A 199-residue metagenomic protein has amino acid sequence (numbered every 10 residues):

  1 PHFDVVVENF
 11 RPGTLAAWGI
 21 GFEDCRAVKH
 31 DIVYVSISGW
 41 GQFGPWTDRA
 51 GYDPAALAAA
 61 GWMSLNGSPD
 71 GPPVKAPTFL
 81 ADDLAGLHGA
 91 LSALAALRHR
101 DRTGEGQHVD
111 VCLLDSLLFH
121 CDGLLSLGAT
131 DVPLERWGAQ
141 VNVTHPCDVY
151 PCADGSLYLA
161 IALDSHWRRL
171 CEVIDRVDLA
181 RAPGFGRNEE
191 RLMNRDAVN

Functional and structural regions predicted by a protein language model:
P1-E105, R136: N-terminal helix-loop segment corresponding to the beta1-alpha1 unit of nucleotide/adenylate-binding folds
E8, V111-L114, L159-I161: Active-site-adjacent beta-strand anchor residues
K29, A59, L113-D115, D154: Residue-level signal for tight coil/turn positions that link beta-strands
Q42, D70-F79, D101-L117, E135-N142 (+1 more regions): Conserved Rossmann-fold dehydrogenase catalytic segment
G86-Q107, F119-A129, C171-D178: Oxidoreductase and adenylate-handling cofactor-binding alpha/beta cores
V132: Phosphate-binding beta-alpha-beta segment of Rossmann-like dinucleotide-binding domains, i.e., the NAD(P)
Q140, H145-N199: Aromatic-enriched alpha-helical interface/lid elements that frame and gate functional surfaces
